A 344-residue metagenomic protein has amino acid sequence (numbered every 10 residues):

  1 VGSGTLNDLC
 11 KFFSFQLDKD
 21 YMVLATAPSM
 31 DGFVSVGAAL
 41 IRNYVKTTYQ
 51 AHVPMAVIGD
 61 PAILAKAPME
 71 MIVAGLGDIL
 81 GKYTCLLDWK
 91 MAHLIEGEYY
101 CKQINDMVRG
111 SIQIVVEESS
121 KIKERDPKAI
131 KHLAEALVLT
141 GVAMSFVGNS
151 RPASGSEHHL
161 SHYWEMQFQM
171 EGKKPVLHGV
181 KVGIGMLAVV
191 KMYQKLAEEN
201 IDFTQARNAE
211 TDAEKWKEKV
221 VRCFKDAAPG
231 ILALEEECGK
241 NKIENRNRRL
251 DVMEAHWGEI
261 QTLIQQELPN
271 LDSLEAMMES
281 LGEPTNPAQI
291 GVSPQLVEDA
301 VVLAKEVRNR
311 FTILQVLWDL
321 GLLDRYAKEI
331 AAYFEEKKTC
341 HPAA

Functional and structural regions predicted by a protein language model:
G2-D8, P28-S29: Gly/Ser/Thr-rich loops at beta-strand to alpha-helix junctions that form or flank small-molecule/cofactor-binding
L6-K19, W164: Short Gly/Thr/Asp-enriched flexible loops that form oxyanion-binding sites at enzyme active sites
F15-I114: A glycine/threonine-rich phosphate-anchoring loop and its flanking beta-alpha core in nucleotide/phosphate-binding
I58, A62-I63, V73-L80, G97 (+6 more regions): Extended, hydrophobic alpha-helical segments
K90-L94, K128-K131, P152-S154, Q289-S293 (+1 more regions): Short coil/turn segments at secondary-structure boundaries
R109-E199: A conserved active-site cap/scaffold subdomain adjacent to cofactor or substrate pockets
E198-A344: C-terminal charged capping/lid subdomain of soluble metabolic enzymes
